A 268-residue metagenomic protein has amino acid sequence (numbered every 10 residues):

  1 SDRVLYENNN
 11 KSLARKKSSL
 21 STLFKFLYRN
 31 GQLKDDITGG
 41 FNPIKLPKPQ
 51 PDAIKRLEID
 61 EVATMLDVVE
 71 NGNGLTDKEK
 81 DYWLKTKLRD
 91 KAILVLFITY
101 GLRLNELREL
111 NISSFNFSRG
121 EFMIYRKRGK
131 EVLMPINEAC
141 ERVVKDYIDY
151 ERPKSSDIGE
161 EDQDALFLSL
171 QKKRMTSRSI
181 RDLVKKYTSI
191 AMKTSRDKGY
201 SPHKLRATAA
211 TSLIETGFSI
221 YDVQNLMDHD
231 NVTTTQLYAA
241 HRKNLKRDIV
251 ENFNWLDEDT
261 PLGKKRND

Functional and structural regions predicted by a protein language model:
S1-D268: Conserved catalytic core of the tyrosine transesterase superfamily
